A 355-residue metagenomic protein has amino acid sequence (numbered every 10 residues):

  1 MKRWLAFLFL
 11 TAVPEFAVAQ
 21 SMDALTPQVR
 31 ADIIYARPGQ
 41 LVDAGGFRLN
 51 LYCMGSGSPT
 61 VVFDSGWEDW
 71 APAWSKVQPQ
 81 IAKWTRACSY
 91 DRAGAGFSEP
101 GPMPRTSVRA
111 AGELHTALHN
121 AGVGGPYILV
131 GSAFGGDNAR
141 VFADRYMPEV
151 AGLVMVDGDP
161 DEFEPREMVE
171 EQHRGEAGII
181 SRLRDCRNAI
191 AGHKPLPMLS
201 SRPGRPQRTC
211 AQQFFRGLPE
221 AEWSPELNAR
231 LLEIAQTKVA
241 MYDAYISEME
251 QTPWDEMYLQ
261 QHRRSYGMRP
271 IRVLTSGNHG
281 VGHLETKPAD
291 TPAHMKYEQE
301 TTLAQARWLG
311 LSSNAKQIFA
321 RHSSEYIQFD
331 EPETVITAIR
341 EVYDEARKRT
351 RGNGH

Functional and structural regions predicted by a protein language model:
E15-Q40: An N-terminal hydrophobic leader/cap segment in hydrolases
D43-F97: Conserved HGGG/HGGXW glycine-rich cap/lid loop of the alpha/beta-hydrolase fold
W67, D91-A95, G101, D159 (+1 more regions): Short beta-to-alpha linker loops that shape the active-site pocket of alpha/beta-hydrolase fold enzymes
R92-V130, Y146: Active-site loop/oxyanion-hole signature of alpha/beta-hydrolase fold enzymes
G124-E170: Conserved hydrolase catalytic core segment
V154-K194: Flexible "cap/lid" loop of the alpha/beta hydrolase fold
E220-F319: Conserved serine/cysteine hydrolase catalytic core
L311-H355: Catalytic active-site module of serine/aspartate enzymes centered on a nucleophile-bearing elbow/loop
